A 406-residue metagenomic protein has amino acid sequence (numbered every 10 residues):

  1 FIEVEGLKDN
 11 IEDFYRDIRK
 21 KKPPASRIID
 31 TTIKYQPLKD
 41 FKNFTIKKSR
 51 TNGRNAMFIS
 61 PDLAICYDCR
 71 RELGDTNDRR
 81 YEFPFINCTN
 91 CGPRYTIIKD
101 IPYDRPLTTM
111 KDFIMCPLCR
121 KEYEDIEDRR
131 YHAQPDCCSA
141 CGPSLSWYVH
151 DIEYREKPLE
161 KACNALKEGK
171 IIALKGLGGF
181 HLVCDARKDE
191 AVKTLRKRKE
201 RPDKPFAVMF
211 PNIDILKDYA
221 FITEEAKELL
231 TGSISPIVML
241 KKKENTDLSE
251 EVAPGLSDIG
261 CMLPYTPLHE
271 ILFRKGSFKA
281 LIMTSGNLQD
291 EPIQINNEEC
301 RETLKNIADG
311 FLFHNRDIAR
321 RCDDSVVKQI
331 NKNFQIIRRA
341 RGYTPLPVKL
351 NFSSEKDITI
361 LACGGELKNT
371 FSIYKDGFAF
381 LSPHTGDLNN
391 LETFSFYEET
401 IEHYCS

Functional and structural regions predicted by a protein language model:
F1-S139, P143-S146: Intrinsically disordered, low-complexity, mixed-charge
L107, E122, K275-S354: Internal gly/pro-rich beta-alpha loop/helix module that stabilizes soluble enzyme cofactors or their anionic handles
M115-L118, A140-V149, K175, D247-S257 (+2 more regions): Gly-rich Lys/Arg/Thr-decorated short loops/hinges at beta-loop-alpha junctions or inter-strand turns that position
C141, N212, K241-E244, G276-S277 (+3 more regions): Short acidic-glycine loop/turn motifs at beta-strand connectors
G179-K242: A phosphate-binding glycine/aspartate-rich beta-alpha loop in the early core of alpha/beta enzymes
K227-T231, I237-V238, K328, Q335-L391: Active-site cores of enzymes that catalyze phosphoryl transfer or operate on phosphate-rich substrates
E228-L230, S235-E291: Divalent-metal (Mg2+/Mn2+/Ca2+)-assisted nucleotide/phosphate chemistry catalytic cores
I401-S406: Phosphate/pyrophosphate-binding loops at sites that engage ATP/ADP/AMP, CoA/4′-phosphopantetheine, polyphosphate
